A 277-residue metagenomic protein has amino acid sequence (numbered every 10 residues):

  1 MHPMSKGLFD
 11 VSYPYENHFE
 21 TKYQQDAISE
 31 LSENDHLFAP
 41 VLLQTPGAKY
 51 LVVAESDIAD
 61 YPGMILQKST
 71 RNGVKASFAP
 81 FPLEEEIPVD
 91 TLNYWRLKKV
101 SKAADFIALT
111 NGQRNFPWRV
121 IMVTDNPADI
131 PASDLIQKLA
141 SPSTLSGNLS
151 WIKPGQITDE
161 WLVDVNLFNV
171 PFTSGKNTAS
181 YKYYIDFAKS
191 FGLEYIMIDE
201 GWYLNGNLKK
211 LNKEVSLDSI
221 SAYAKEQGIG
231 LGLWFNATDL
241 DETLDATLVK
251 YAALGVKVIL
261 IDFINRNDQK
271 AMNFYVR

Functional and structural regions predicted by a protein language model:
M1-A140, T144: N-terminal accessory beta-strand-rich subdomains and adjacent acidic, glycine-rich linkers that precede catalytic cores
L8, H18, D159-L162, W202 (+1 more regions): Tryptophan-centered motif/residue detector
G63, I130, F168, D241-T243: Short acidic, gly/pro-rich beta-turn/loop elements at beta-sheet edges and active-site/ligand-binding grooves
F106-L109, Y184-I185, I220: Generic recognition of flexible, low-complexity loop/linker segments
N111-F187, F191-E194: An acidic-aromatic substrate-binding cleft motif
D199-R277: Aromatic- and carboxylate-enriched substrate-binding clefts and catalytic-loop regions of carbohydrate-active enzymes
